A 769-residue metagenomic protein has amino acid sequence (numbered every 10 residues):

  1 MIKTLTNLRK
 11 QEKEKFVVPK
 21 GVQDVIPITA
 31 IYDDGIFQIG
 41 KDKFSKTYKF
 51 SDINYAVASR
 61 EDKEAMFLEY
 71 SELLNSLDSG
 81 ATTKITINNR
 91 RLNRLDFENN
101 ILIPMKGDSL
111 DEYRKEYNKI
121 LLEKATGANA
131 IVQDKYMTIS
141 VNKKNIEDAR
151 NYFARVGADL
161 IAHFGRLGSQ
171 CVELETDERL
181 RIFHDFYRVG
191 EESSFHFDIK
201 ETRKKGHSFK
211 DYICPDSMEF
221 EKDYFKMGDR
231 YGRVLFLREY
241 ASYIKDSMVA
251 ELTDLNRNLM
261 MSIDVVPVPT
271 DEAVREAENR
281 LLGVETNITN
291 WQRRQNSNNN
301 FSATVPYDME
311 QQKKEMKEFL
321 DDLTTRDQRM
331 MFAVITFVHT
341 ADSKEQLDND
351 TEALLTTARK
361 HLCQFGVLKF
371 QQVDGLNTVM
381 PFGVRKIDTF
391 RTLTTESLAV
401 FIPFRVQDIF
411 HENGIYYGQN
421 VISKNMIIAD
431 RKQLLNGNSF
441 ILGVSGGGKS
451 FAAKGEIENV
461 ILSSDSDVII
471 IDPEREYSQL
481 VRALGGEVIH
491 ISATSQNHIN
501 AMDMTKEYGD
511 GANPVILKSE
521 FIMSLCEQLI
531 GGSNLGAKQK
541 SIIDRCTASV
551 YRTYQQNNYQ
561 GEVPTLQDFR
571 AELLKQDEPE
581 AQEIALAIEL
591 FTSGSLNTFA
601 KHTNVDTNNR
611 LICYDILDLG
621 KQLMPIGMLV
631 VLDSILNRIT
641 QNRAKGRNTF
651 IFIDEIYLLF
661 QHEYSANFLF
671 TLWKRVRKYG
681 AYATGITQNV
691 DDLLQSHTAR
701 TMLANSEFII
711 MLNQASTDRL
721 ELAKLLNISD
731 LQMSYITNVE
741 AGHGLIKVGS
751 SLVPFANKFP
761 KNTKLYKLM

Functional and structural regions predicted by a protein language model:
M1-F404: Extended, folded cores of ATP/NTP-driven motor/assembly subunits in large transport and secretion machines
I53, R60-S79, R90, T253 (+11 more regions): P-loop NTPase motor domains
I441: Hydrophobic anchor at the beta1->P-loop junction of P-loop NTPases
K449: Conserved lysine of the Walker
A452: Hydrophobic positions on the alpha1 helix immediately C-terminal to the Walker A/P-loop
N459-I469: Post-Walker A helix-loop "phosphate-sensing" segment adjacent to the P-loop in P-loop NTPases
G485-I489, T698-M711: A short helix-turn-beta junction within AAA+ P-loop NTPase domains corresponding to the substrate/partner-engaging
L726-M769: Conserved P-loop NTPase
